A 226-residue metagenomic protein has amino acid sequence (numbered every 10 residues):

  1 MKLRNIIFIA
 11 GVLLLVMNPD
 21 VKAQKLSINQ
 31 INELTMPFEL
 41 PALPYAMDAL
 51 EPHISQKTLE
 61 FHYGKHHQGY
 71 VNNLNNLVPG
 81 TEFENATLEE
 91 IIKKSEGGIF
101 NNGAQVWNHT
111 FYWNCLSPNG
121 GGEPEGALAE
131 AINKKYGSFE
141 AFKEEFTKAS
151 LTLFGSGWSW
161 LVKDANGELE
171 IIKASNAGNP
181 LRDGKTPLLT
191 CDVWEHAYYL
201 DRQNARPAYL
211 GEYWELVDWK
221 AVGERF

Functional and structural regions predicted by a protein language model:
M1-K25: Bacterial Sec-dependent N-terminal signal peptides
Q24-F226: Feature for soluble, non-membrane regions of globular proteins
